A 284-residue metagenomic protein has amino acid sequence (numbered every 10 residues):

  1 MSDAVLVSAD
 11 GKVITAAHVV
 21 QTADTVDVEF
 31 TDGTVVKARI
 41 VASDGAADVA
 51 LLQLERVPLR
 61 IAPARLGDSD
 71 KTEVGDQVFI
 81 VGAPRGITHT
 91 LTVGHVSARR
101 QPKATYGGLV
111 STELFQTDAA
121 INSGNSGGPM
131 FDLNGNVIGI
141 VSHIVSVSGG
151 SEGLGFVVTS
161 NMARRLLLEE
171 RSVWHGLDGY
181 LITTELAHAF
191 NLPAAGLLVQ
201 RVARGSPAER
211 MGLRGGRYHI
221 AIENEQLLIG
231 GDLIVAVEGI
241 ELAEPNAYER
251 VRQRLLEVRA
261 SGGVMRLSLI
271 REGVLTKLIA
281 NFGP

Functional and structural regions predicted by a protein language model:
M1, A23-V26, R60-I61, V81-H95 (+3 more regions): Active-site loop architecture of trypsin-fold serine endopeptidases
S2-A4, A64-D68, R85, L114-F131 (+1 more regions): Gly/Ser-rich catalytic serine loop of serine hydrolases
D3-H89, V173, I240-P245, V274-K277: Conserved active-site neighborhood of the chymotrypsin/trypsin-like protease fold
A4, G11-T15, A38, L52 (+15 more regions): Terminal peptide-recognition signature
S8, A17, V49, T72 (+8 more regions): Extracytoplasmic/secreted envelope proteins and their assembly/folding machinery, especially bacterial periplasmic
D10, A42-D44, R100, I121 (+5 more regions): A generic structural motif
R39, Q53, E73, M162-P284: C-terminal recognition in membrane/secretory proteostasis and scaffolding
V41-D48, E55-P58, R99-F115, V147-G150 (+3 more regions): Gly/Ser-enriched beta-turn/beta-hairpin loop segments
